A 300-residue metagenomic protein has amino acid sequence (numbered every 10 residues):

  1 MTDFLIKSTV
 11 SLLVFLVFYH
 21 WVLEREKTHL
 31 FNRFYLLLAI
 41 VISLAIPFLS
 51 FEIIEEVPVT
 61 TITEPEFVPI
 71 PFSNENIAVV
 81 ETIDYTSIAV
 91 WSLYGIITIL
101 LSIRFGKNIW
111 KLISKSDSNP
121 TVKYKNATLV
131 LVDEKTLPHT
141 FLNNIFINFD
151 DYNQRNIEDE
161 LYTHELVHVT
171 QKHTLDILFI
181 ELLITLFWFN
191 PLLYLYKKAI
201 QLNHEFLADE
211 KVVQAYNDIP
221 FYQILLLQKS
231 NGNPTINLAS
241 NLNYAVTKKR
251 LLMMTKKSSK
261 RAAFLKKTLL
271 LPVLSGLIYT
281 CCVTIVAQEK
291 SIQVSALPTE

Functional and structural regions predicted by a protein language model:
M1-S73, I77-I285: Membrane-embedded and juxtamembrane structural elements of multi-pass membrane proteins
Y279-E300: Short linear regulatory motifs and low-complexity interaction segments
